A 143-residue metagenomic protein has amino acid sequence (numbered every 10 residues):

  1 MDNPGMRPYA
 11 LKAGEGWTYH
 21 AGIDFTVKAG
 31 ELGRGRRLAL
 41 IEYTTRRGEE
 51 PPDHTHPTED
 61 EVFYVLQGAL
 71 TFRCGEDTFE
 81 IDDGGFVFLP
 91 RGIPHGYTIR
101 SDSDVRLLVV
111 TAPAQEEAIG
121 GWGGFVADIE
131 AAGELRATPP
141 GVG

Functional and structural regions predicted by a protein language model:
M1-L38, A132-G143: A short, N-terminal "cap"/entry segment at the start of jelly-roll beta-barrel domains of the cupin/DSBH fold
K12, G16, G33, A69 (+1 more regions): Short acidic-glycine-tyrosine-enriched beta hairpin
D24-V27, I41-H56: Conserved short histidine dyad/triad with adjacent acidic residue
R46-G48, G84, G92, D102: Tight coil/turn sites that cap or link beta-strands
E49-P51, F63, G68-R73, F86: Short beta-strand segments in beta-sandwich/barrel cores
D53, F72-R73, L89, H95-S101 (+1 more regions): Short beta-strand His + acidic residue motifs that chelate non-heme Fe in jelly-roll/DSBH and cupin folds
T58, D77, I93-P94, S103 (+1 more regions): A generic "binding-loop/recognition-motif" signal
R100-G143: Double-stranded beta-helix
